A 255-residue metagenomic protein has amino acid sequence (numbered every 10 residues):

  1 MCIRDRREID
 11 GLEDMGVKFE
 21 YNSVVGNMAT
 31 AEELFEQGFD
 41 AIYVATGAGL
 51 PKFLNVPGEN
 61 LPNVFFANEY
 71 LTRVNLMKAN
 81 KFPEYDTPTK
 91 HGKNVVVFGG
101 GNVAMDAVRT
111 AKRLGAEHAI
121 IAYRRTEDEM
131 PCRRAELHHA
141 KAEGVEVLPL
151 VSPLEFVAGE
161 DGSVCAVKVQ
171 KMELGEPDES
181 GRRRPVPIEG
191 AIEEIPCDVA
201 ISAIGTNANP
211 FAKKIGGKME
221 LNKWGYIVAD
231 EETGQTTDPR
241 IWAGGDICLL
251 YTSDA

Functional and structural regions predicted by a protein language model:
M1-D5, Y251-A255: Conserved small/polar residues in nucleotide/adenosyl-binding loops
R4-D14, F19, V108-E155: Rossmann-like dinucleotide-binding cores of NAD(P)H-dependent redox enzymes
D10-F53, F156-G162: Feature captures the FAD/FMN-dependent oxidoreductase FAD-binding
N22, H91-N94, L150, D238: Phosphate-coordination loops involved in phosphoryl transfer and adenosine-cofactor binding
N27-F35, D161-I192: Conserved beta-strand-loop-beta-strand element in the redox core of flavoprotein oxidoreductases
A45-T46, F98, A203: Short, well-ordered coil/turn residues at beta-beta hairpins and beta-strand->alpha-helix junctions within
N60-G92, P177-L250: FAD-site-proximal beta/loop scaffold in flavoenzymes
K81-L114: Rossmann-like NAD(P)H-binding beta-loop-alpha module
